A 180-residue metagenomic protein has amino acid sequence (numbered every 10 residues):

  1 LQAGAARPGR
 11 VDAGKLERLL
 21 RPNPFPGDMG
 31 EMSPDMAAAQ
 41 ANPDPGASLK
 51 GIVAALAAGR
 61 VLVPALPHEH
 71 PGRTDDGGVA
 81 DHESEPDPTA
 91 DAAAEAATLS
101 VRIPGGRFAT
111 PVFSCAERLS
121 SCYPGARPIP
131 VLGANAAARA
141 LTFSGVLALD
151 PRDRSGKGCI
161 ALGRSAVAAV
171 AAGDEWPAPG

Functional and structural regions predicted by a protein language model:
L1-G180: An interfacial alpha-helical scaffold signature
